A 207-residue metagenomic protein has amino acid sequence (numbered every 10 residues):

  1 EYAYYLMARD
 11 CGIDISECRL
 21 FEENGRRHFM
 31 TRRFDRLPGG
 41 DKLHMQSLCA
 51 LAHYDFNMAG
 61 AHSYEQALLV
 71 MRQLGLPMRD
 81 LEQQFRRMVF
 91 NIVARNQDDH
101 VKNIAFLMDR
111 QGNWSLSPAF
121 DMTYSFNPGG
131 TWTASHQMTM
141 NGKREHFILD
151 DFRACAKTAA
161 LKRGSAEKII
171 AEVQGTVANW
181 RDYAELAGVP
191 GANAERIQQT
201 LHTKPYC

Functional and structural regions predicted by a protein language model:
E1-A59: Conserved ATP-binding subdomain of kinase catalytic cores across diverse folds
E1-C11, H62-N127: Conserved kinase catalytic-core segment
N24, M88, E167-A178, T200: Small/polar glycine-rich anion-binding or flexible loop at a beta-alpha turn
H28-F34, P118, A178-A184: A short beta-strand motif that forms the metal-chelation/ATP-contact edge of phosphoryl-transfer active sites
S47-V70, D109-G164: Catalytic-core segments of enzymes that bind and process phosphorylated/nucleotide-bearing substrates
W114-L116, T158-A160, N179-C207: Regulatory N- and C-terminal appendages and interdomain linkers associated with kinase/kinase-like NTP transferase
R144-D150, E172-N179: Short acidic alpha-helix initiation/capping motifs at coil-to-helix transition points, especially at protein N-termini
